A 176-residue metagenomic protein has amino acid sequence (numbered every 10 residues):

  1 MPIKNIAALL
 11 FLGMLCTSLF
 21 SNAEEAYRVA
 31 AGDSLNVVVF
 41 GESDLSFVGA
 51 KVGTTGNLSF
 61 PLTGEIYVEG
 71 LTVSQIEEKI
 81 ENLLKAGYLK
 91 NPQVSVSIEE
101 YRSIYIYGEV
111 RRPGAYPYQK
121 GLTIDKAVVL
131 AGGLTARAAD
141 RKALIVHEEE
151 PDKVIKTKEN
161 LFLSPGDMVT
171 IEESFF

Functional and structural regions predicted by a protein language model:
M1-L9: Bacterial N-terminal signal peptides that target proteins for export
P2, S21-F176: Ser/Thr/Pro/Gly-biased, low-complexity, turn-/loop-rich segments that often occur immediately after N-terminal
L9-S18: Bacterial N-terminal signal peptides
